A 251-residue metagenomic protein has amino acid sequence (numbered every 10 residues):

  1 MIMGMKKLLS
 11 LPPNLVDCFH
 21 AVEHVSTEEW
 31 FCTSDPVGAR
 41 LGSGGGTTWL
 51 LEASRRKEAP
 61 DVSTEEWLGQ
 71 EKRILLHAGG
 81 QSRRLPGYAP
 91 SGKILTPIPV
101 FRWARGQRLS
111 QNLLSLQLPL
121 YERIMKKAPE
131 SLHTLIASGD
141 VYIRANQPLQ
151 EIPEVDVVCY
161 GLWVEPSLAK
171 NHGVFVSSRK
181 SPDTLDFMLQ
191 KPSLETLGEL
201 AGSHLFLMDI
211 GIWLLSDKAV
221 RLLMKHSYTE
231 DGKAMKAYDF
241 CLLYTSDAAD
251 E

Functional and structural regions predicted by a protein language model:
M1-S246: Unchanged
D247-E251: A short, hydrophobic C-terminal helix/tail in secreted or cell-surface proteins
